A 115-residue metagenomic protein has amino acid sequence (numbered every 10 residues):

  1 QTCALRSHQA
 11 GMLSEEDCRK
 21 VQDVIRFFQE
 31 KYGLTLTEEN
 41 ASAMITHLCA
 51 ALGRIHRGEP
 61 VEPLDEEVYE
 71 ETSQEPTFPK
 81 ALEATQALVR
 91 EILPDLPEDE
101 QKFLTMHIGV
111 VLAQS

Functional and structural regions predicted by a protein language model:
Q1-S115: A cross-family "folded-core" feature that marks the main globular domain of proteins
